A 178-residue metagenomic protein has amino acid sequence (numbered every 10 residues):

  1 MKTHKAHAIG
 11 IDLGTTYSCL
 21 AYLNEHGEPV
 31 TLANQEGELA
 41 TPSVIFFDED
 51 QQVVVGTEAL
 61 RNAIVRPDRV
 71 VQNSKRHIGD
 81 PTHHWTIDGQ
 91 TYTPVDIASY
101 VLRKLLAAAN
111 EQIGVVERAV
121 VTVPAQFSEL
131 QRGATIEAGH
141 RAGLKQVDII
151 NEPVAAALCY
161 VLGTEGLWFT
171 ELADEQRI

Functional and structural regions predicted by a protein language model:
M1-P42, F47-I178: N-terminal phosphate-binding loop and flanking beta/alpha elements of the actin-like ATPase fold
